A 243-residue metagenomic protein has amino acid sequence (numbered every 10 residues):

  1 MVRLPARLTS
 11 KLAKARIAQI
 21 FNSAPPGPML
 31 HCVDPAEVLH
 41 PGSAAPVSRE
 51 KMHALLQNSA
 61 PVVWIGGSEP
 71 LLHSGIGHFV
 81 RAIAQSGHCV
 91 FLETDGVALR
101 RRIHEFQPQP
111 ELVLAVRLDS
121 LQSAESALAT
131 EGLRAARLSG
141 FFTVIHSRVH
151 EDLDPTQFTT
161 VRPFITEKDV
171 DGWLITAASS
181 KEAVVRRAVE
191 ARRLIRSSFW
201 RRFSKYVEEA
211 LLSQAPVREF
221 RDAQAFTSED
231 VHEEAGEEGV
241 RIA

Functional and structural regions predicted by a protein language model:
M1-A45, A215, F220-A223, T227 (+1 more regions): N-terminal pre-core extensions flanking Radical SAM catalytic domains
F21, L133-R137, I165, R187-F199: Hydrophobic, Leu/Ile/Phe/Ala-enriched alpha-helical segments that form helix-helix packing faces
N22-A24, F106, H232: Short secondary-structure boundary/capping segments
C32-D34, W64, S147, T176-A177 (+2 more regions): Short beta-strand segments
A45-P46, A124-E125, V185-R186: Short, polar loop/linker segments at the starts of domains and inter-domain junctions
R49-I65, H73-A177: Radical SAM/AdoMet-radical enzyme domain recognition
A178-A243: A C-terminal junction/extension of Radical SAM enzymes
